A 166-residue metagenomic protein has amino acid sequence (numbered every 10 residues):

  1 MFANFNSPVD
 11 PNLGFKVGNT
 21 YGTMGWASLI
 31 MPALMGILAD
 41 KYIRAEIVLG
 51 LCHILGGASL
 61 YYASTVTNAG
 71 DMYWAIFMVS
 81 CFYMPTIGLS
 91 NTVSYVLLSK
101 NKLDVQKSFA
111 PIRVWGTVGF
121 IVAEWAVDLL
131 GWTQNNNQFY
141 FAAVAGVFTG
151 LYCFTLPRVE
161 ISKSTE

Functional and structural regions predicted by a protein language model:
M1-K16: Short amphipathic helix-loop junctions that connect adjacent transmembrane helices in Major Facilitator Superfamily/SLC
G18-A39: Central cavity-lining transmembrane alpha-helices of secondary-active solute carriers, predominantly the Major
W26-I30, L103-D128: Glycine-rich segments within core transmembrane alpha-helices of 12-TM secondary carriers
I47-Y62: Structural signature of the two symmetry-related core transmembrane helices
G57, Q138-T155: Symmetry-related core transmembrane helices of the 12-TM Major Facilitator Superfamily/SLC fold
Y62-I76, V159: Helix-loop junctions at membrane interfaces in 12-TM secondary transporters
A75-W115: Cytoplasmic helix-loop-helix junction between adjacent transmembrane helices in 12-TM secondary transporters
D104, F154-E166: Flexible cytoplasmic inter-helical loops of multi-pass small-molecule transporters
